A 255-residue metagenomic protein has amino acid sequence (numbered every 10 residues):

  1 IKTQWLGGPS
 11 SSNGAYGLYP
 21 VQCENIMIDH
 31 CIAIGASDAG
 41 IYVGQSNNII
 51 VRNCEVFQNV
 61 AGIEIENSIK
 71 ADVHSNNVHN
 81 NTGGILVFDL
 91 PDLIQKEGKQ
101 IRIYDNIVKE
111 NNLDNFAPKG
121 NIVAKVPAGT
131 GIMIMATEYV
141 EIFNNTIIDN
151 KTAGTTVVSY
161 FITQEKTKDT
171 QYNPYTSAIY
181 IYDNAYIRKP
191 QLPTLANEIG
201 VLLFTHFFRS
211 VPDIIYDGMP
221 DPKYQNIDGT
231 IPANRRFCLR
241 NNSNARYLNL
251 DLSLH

Functional and structural regions predicted by a protein language model:
I1-G8, E24-S37, N47-A61, I69-G83 (+3 more regions): Right-handed parallel beta-helix
S10-P20, G35-Y42, F57-I65, N80-Q95 (+3 more regions): Extracellular beta-strand/beta-solenoid scaffold signature
M27, M133-M135, M219: Detector for methionine-enriched segments
V87-F88, L113, Q191: Short, function-defining helix-loop hinge/capping sites that tune catalysis or transport
T152: Conserved tryptophan-centered aromatic signature that marks the ligand-binding surface of SH3 and related Trp-rich
T163, D169-H255: Acidic, glycine- and Ser/Thr-rich low-complexity intrinsically disordered tracts in extracellular/secreted proteins
